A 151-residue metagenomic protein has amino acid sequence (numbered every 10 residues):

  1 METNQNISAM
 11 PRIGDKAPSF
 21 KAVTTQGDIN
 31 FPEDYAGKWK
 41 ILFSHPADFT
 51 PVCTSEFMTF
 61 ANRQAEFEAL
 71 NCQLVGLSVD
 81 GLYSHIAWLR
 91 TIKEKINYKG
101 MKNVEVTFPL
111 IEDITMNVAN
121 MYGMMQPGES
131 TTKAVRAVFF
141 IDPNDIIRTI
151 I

Functional and structural regions predicted by a protein language model:
M1-I151: Chalcogenol-based redox active-site neighborhoods
